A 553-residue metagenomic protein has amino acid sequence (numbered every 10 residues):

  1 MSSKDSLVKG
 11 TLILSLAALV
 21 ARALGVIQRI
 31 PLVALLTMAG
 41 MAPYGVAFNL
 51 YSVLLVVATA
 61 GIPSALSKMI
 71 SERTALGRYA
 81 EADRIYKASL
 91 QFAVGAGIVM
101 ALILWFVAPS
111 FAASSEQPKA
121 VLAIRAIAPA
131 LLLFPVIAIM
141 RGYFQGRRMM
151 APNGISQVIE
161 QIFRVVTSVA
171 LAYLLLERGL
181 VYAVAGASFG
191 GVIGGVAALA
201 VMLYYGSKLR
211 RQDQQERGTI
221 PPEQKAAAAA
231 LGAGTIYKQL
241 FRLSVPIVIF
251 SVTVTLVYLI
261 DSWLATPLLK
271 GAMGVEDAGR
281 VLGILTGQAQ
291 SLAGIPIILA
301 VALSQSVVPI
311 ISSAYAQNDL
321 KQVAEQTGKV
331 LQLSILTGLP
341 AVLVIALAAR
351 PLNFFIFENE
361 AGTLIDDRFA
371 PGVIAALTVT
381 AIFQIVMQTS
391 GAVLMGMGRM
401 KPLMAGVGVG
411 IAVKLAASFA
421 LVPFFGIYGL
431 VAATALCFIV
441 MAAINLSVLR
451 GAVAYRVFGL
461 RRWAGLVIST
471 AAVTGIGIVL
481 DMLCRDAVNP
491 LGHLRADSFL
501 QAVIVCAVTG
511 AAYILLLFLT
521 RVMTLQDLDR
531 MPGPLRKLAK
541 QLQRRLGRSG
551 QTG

Functional and structural regions predicted by a protein language model:
M1-L24, A80, R84, Q224-V254 (+2 more regions): N-terminal membrane topogenesis motif
S6-S64, V94, A101, W105 (+2 more regions): Signature of the first transmembrane helix
V33-V53, L180, V184-A185, T235-L243 (+2 more regions): Interfacial/gating helices of multi-pass transporter permease domains
E72-S89, I284-T378: Specific pore-lining/lateral-gate transmembrane helices of multi-pass inner-membrane transport and insertion machines
L102, Q117-M140, G362-S390: Alpha-helical transmembrane segments of multi-pass membrane proteins
P135-S156, V379-V407, F424: Membrane-interface junctions at transmembrane-helix termini in multi-pass inner-membrane proteins
L171-Y173, I193-A228, F438-D486, A512-D529: C-terminal transmembrane helix end/exit motif
D481-G553: Membrane-proximal transmembrane or re-entrant/amphipathic helices at the cytosolic face
